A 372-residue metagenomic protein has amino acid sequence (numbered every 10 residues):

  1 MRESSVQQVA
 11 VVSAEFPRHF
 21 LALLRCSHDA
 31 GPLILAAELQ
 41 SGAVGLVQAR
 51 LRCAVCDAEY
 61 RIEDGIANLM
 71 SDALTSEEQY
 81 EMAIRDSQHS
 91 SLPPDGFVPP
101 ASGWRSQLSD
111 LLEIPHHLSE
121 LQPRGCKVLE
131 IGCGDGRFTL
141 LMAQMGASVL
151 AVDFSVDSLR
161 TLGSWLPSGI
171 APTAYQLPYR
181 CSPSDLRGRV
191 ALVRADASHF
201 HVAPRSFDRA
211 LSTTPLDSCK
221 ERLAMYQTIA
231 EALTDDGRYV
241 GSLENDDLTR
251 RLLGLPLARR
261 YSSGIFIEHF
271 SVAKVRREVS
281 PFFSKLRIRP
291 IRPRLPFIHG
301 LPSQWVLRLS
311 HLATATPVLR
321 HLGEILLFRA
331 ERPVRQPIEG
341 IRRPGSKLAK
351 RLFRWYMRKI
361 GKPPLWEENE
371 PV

Functional and structural regions predicted by a protein language model:
R2-L21, E38-Q48, G254-R260, R277 (+1 more regions): A C-terminal cap/extension of S-adenosyl-L-methionine-dependent methyltransferases that defines the acceptor-substrate
D64-R124, L141, Y356: Conserved class I S-adenosyl-L-methionine
L129, D135-H199: Class I SAM-dependent methyltransferase SAM/SAH-binding core
S198-A210: A short acidic, Gly/Pro-enriched loop at the edge of an enzyme's catalytic core that lines a small-molecule cofactor
R209-E221: A short SAM/SAH-binding and catalytic strip from SAM-dependent methyltransferases
L223-D235: A short glycine-rich, Lys/Arg-flanked "PGG" loop and its adjoining helix->strand segment in the class I
V240-S262: Conserved class I S-adenosyl-L-methionine
L257-K274: Acceptor-substrate binding/catalytic loop of class I
